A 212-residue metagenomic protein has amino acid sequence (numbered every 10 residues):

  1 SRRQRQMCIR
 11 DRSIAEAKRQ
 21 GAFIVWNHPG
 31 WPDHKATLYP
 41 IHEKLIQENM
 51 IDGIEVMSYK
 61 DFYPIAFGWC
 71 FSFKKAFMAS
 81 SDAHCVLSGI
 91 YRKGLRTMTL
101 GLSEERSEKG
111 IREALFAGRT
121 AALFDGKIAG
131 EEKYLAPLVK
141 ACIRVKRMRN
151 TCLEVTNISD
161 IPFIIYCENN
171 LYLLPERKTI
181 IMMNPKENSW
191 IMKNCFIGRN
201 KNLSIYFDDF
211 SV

Functional and structural regions predicted by a protein language model:
S1-R3, Q20, M50, F73: Residue-level preference for short coil/turn positions at secondary-structure junctions
R3-I9: Short, small-residue-biased leader/transition segments that mark boundaries at the very start of proteins
R10-D11, Y63: Structural motif corresponding to alpha-helix initiation and N-cap regions
R12-V25, F67-F73: Surface-exposed amphipathic alpha-helices with a cationic face
A22-A36: Aromatic-lined carbohydrate-recognition surfaces of secreted/lumenal glycan-active proteins
H34-V212: Charged catalytic cores and adjacent phosphate/nucleic-acid-binding surfaces used for phosphate/nucleic-acid chemistry
